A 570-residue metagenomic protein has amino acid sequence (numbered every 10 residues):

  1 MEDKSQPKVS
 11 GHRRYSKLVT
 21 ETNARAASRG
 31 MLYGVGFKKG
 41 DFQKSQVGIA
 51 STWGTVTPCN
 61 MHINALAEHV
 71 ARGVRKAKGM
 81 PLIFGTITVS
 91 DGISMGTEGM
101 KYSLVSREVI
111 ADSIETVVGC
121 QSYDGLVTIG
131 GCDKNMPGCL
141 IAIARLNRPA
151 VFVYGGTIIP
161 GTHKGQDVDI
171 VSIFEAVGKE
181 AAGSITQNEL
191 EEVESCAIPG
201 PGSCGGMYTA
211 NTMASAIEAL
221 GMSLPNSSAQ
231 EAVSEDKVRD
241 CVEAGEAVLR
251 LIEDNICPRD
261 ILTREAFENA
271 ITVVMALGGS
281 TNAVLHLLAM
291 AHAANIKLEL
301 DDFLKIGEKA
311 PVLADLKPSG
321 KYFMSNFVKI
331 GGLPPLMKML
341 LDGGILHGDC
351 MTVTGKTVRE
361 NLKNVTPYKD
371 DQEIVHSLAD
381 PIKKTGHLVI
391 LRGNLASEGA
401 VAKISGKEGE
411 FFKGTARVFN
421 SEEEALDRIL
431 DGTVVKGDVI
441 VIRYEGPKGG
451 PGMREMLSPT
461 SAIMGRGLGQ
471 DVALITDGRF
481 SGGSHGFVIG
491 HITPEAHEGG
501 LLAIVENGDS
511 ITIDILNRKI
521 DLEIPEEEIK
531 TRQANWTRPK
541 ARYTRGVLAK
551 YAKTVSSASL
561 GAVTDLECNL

Functional and structural regions predicted by a protein language model:
E2-T55, C59-M61, L66-T86, G92-I93 (+5 more regions): Catalytic or ion-coupling anion/metal-binding cores of large enzyme and transporter domains
S103-D112: Glycine-rich, highly charged phosphate/nucleotide-binding loops
V118-C139, V151-Y154: A short, small-residue-rich loop immediately preceding and capping a beta-strand
